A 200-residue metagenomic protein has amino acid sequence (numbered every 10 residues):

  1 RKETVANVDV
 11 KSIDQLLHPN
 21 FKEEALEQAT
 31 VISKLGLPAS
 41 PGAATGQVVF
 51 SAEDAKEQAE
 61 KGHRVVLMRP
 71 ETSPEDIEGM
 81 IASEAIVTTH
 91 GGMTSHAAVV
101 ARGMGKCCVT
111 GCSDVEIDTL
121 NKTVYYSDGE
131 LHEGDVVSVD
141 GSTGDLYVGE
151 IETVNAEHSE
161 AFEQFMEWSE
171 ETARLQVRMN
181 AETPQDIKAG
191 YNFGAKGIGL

Functional and structural regions predicted by a protein language model:
N7: Short acidic/histidine-centered micro-motifs embedded in hydrophobic/aromatic stretches that mark compact functional
V10-E23, T30-L35, A39, A43 (+3 more regions): Acidic, glycine-rich flexible loop/linker segments
